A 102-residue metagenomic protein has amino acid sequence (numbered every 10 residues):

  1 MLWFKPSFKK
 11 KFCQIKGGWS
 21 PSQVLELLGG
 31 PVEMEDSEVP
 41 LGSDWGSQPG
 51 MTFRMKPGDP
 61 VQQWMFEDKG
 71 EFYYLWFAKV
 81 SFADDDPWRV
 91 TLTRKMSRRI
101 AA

Functional and structural regions predicted by a protein language model:
M1-A102: Residues within mature, well-folded domains
